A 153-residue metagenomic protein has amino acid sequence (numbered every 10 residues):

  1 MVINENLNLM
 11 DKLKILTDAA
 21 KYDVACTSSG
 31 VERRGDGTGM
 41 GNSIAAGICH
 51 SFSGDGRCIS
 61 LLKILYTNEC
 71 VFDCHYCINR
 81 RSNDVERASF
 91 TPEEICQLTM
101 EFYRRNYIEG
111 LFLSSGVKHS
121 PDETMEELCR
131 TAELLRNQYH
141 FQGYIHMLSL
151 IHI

Functional and structural regions predicted by a protein language model:
M1-E69: Flexible, acidic/Gly-rich N-terminal and inter-domain linker regions that tether and position cofactor-handling modules
S60-L62, L111, G143-M147: Hydrophobic faces of well-ordered beta-strands that scaffold small-molecule active sites in alpha/beta enzyme cores
K63-I64, E93-R104: Short, charged beta->alpha transition segments
I64-E93: Canonical Radical SAM [4Fe-4S] cluster-binding loop centered on the CxxxCxxC motif and its immediate flanking residues
E101-S114: Short Fe-S-cluster ligation motifs
L111-R130: Conserved glycine-rich "GG(E/T)P / GGGxP" loop and the immediately following alpha-helix in the radical SAM core
E126-Y144: Alpha-helix-loop-beta-strand connector modules within alpha/beta enzyme cores
I151-I153: Conserved small/polar residues in nucleotide/adenosyl-binding loops
